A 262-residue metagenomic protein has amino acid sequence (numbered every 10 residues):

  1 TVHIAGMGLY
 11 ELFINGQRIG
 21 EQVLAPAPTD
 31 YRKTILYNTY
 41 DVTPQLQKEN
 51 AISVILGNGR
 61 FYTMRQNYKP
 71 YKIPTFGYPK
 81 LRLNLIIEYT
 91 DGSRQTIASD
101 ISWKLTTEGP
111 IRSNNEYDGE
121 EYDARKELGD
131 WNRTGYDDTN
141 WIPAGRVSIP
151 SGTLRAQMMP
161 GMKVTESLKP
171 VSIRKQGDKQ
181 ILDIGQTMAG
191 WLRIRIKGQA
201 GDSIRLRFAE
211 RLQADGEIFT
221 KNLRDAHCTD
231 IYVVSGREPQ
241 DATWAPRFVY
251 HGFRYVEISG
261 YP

Functional and structural regions predicted by a protein language model:
T1-P262: Extracellular/oxidizing-compartment recognition motifs
